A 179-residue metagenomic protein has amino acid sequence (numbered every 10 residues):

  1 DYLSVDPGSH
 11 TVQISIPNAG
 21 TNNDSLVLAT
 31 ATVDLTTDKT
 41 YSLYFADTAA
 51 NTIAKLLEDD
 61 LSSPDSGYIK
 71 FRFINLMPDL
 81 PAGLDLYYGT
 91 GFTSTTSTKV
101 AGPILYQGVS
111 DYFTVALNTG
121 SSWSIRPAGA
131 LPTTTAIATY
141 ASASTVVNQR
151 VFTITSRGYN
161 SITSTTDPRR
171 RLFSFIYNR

Functional and structural regions predicted by a protein language model:
D1-R179: Intrinsically disordered, low-complexity polar regions and short flexible loop motifs
